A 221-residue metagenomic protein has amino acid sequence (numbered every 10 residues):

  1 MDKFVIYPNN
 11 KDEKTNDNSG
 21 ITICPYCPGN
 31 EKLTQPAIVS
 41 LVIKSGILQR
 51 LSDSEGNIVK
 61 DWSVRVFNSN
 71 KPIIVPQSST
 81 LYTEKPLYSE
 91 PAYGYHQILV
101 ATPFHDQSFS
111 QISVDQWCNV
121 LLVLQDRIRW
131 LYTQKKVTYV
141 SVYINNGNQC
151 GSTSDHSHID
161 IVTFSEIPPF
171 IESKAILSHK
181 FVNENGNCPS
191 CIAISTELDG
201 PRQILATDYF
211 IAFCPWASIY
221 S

Functional and structural regions predicted by a protein language model:
M1-S221: HIT superfamily nucleotide-processing domains
